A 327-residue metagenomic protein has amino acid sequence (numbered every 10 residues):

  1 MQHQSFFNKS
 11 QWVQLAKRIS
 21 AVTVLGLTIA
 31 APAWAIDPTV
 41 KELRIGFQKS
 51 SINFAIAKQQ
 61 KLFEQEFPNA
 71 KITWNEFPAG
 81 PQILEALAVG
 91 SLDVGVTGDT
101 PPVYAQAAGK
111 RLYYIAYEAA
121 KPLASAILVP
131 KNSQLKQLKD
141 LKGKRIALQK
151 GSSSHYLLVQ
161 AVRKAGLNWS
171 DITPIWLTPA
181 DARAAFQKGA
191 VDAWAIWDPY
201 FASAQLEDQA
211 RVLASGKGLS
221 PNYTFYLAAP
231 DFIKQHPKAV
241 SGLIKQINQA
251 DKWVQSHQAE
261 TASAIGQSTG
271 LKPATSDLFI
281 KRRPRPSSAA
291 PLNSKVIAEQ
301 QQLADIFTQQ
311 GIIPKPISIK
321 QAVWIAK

Functional and structural regions predicted by a protein language model:
H3-A21: Bacterial N-terminal signal peptides that target proteins for export
R18-A30: Bacterial N-terminal signal peptides
A31-A35: Sec/Tat signal peptide C-region and signal peptidase I cleavage site
I36-A165, T173-W176, D192-I196, G218-S220: Short, glycine-/small- and polar/acidic-enriched structural segments that line small-molecule recognition paths
F54, K121-I127, A210-R211, N222-Y226 (+2 more regions): Small-molecule pocket liners
T100, D171-I175, P179-Q267: Pocket-lining segment of extracytoplasmic ligand-binding domains
K234-I312: Secondary-structure end/capping motifs
D305-K327: Conserved C-terminal helix/tail region of periplasmic/extracytoplasmic solute-binding proteins
